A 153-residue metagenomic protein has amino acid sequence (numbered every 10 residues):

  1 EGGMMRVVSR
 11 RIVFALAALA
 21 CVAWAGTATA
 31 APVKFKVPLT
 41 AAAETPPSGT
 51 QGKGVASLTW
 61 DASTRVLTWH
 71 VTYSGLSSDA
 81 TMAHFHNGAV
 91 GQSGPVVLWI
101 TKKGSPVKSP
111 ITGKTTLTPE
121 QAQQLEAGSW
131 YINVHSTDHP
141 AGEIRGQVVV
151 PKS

Functional and structural regions predicted by a protein language model:
E1-V7: Short, Lys/Arg-enriched N-terminal segments with co-localized hydrophobic residues within the first ~10-30 amino acids
V8-I12, A25-T27: N-terminal twin-arginine translocation
F14-A23: Bacterial N-terminal signal peptides
A25-A83, N87-S153: Metal-centered catalytic cores of metalloenzymes
